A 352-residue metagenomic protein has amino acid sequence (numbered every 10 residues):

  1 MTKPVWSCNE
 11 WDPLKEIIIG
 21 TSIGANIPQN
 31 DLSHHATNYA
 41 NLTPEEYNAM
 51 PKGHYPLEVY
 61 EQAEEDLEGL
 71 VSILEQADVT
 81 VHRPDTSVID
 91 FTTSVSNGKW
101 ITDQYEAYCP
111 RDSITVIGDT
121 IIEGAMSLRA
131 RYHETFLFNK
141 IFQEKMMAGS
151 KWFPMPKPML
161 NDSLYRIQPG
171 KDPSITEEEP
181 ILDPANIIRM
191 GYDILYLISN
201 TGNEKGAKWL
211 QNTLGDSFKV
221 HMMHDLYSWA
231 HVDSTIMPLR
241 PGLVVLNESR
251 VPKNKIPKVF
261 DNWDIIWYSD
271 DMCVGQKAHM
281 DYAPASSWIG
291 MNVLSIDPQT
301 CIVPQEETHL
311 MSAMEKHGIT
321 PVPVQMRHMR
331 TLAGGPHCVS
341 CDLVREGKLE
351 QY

Functional and structural regions predicted by a protein language model:
M1-Y352: The feature marks the mature, well-folded catalytic cores of soluble enzymes
